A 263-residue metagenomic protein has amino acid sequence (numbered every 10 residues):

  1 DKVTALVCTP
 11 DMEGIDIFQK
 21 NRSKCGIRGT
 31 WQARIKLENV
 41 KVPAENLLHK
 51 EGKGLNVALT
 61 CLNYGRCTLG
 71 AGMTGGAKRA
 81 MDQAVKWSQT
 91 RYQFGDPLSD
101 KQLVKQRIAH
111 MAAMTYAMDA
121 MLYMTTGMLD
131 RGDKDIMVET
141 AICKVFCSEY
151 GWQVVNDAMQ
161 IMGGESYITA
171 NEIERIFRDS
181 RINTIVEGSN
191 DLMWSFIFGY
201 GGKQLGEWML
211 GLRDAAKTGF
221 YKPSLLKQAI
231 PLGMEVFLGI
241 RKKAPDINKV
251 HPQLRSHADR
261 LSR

Functional and structural regions predicted by a protein language model:
D1-T74, K78, T169, T184-R260: FAD-binding core of flavoproteins
N63-D130, L238-R263: Extended amphipathic alpha-helical segments enriched in small hydrophobics
K86-Q89, A120-Y123, W152-Q160, K203 (+1 more regions): Charged/polar positions within long, soluble alpha-helices
P97, K101-R107, E139-I142, G164 (+2 more regions): A glycine-rich phosphate-binding loop feature that marks nucleotide/adenosyl-phosphate handling sites
P97, Q160-I161, T184-I185: Short conserved micro-motifs on helix faces and helix-strand junctions that flank and scaffold key functional residues
Q106, Y116, Y123, V145 (+5 more regions): Feature representing long, continuous alpha-helical segments
D133-E165: Charged, glycine-rich active-site and insertion segments that engage polyanionic ligands
